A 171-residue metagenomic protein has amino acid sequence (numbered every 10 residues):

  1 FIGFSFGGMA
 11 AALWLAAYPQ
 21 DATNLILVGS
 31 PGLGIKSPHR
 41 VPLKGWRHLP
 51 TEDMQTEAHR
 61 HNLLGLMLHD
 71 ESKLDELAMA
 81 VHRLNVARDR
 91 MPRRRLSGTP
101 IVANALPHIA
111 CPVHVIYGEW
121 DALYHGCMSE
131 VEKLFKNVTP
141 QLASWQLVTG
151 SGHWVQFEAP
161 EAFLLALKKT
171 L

Functional and structural regions predicted by a protein language model:
G3-G8: Conserved alpha/beta-hydrolase "nucleophile elbow" surrounding the catalytic nucleophile
M9-A17, T23-D53: Flexible "cap/lid" loop of the alpha/beta hydrolase fold
K36-V41, G118, G126-S129, E158-P160: Short aromatic-enriched loop/helix-cap "lid" or pocket-rim segments at secondary-structure transitions that line
D53-C111: Conserved alpha/beta-hydrolase catalytic His-Asp/Glu region
G65, A166-T170: C-terminal alpha-helix
H114-S151: Conserved loop-alpha-helix segment in the C-terminal half of the alpha/beta-hydrolase fold that carries the catalytic
S151-P160, L164: Catalytic histidine-centered segment of alpha/beta-hydrolase-like enzymes
